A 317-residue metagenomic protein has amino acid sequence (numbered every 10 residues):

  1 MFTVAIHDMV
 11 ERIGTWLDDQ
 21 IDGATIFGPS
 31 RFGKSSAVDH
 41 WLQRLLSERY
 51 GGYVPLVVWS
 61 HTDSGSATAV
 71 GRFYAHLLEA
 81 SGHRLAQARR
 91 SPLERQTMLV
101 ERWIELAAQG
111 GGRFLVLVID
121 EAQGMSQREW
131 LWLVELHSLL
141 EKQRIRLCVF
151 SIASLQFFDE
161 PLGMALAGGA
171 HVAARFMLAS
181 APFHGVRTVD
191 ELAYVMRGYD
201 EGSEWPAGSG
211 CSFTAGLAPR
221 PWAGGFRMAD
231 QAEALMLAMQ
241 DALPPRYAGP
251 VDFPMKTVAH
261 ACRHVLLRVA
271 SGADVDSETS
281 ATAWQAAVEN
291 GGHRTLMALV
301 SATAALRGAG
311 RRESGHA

Functional and structural regions predicted by a protein language model:
F2, T25, A37, R44-E48 (+4 more regions): C-terminal alpha-helical "lid" subdomain
A5-R12, W16, A67-D120, G124-W132 (+5 more regions): Mid-core helix/loop region of P-loop NTP-binding domains shared across ATPases and GTPases
L17-Q43: Walker A/P-loop nucleotide-binding motif
T25-S30, M125-E129, L140-A167: Sensor-1/coupling segment of RecA-like P-loop NTPase cores
F32, T62-S66, S154-D159, V186-D190: Conserved nucleotide-binding/hydrolysis micro-motifs of P-loop NTPases
A80-S81, V186-R187, Y194-G208: Conserved AAA+ ATPase "sensor/coupling" helix adjacent to the nucleotide-binding pocket
G163-G185: A short helix-turn-beta junction within AAA+ P-loop NTPase domains corresponding to the substrate/partner-engaging
